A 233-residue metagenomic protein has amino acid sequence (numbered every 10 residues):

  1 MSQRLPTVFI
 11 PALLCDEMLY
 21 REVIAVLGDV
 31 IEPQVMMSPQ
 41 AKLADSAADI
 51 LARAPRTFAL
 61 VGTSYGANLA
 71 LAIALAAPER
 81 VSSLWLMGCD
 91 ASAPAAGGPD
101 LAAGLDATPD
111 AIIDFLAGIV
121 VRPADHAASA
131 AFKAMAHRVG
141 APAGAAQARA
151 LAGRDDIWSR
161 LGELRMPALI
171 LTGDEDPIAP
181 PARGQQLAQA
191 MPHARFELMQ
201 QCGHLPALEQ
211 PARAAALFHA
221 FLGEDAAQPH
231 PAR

Functional and structural regions predicted by a protein language model:
M1-A44, D49: Conserved HGGG/HGGXW glycine-rich cap/lid loop of the alpha/beta-hydrolase fold
L13, D174-D176, Q201-G203: Acidic beta-to-alpha connecting loop that harbors the catalytic carboxylate
G62-G66, A70: Gly/Ala-rich beta-loop-alpha elbow adjacent to hydrolase catalytic centers
I73-D114: Flexible "cap/lid" loop of the alpha/beta hydrolase fold
A95, A107-E163: Conserved alpha/beta-hydrolase catalytic His-Asp/Glu region
A128, P177-R183: Conserved alpha/beta-hydrolase "acid-adjacent" motif
L164, I170-T172, D176: Short beta-strand/loop motif that positions the catalytic acidic residue of the alpha/beta-hydrolase fold
A194-R233: Catalytic active-site module of serine/aspartate enzymes centered on a nucleophile-bearing elbow/loop
